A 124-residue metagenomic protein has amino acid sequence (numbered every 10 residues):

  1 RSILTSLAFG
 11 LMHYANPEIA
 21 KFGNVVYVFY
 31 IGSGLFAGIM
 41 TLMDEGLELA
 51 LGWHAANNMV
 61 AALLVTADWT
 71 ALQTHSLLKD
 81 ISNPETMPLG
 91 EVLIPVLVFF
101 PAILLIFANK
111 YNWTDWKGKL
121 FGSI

Functional and structural regions predicted by a protein language model:
R1-S123: Transmembrane helix-loop-helix hairpins at the membrane interface of multi-pass integral membrane proteins
